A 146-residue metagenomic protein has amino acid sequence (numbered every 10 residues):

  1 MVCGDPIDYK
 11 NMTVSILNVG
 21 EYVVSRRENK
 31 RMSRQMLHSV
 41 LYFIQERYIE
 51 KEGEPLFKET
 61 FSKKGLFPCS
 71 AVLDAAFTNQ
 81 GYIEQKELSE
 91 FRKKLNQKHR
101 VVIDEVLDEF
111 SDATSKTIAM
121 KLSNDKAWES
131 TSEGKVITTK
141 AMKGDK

Functional and structural regions predicted by a protein language model:
M1-K146: Domain-edge interaction signal
